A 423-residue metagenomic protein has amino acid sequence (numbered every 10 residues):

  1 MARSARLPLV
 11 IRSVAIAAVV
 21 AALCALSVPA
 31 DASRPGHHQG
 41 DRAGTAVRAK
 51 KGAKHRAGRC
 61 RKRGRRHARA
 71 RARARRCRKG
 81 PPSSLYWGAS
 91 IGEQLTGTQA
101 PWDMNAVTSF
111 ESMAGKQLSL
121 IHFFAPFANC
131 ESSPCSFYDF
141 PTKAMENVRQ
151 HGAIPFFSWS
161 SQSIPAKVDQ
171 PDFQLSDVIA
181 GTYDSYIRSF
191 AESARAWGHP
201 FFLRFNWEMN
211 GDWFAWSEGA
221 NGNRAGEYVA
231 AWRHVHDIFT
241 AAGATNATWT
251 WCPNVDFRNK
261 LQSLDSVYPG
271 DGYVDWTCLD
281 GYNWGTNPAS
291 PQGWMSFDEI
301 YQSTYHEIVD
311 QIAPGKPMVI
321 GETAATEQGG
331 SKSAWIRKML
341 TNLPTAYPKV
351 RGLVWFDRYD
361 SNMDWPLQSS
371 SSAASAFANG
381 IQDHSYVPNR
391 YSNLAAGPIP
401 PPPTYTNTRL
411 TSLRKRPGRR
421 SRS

Functional and structural regions predicted by a protein language model:
A2-P81, Y405-S423: Polybasic, low-complexity, intrinsically disordered segments
H67, F127-W251, F377-I381, Y386-L410: Substrate-binding cleft of extracellular glycoside hydrolase catalytic domains
R75-F137, P402-L410: Boundary/entry segment of secreted carbohydrate-active catalytic domains
G80-G97, P101, F201, K316-T411: Substrate-binding cleft of secreted/luminal carbohydrate-active enzymes
Y86-A89, L118-A125, I154-W159, F202-F205 (+4 more regions): Structural recognition of the beta-strand scaffold that forms the well-ordered cores of secreted hydrolase catalytic
V107-L118, Y138-F157, S189-G198, S266-G272 (+2 more regions): Acidic (Asp/Glu)-rich catalytic clusters
S133-S160, Y273-G329: Glycoside hydrolase catalytic-domain groove-lining segments
R204-N206, W232, H236-S263, G315-G329 (+1 more regions): Aromatic-lined carbohydrate-recognition surfaces of secreted/lumenal glycan-active proteins
